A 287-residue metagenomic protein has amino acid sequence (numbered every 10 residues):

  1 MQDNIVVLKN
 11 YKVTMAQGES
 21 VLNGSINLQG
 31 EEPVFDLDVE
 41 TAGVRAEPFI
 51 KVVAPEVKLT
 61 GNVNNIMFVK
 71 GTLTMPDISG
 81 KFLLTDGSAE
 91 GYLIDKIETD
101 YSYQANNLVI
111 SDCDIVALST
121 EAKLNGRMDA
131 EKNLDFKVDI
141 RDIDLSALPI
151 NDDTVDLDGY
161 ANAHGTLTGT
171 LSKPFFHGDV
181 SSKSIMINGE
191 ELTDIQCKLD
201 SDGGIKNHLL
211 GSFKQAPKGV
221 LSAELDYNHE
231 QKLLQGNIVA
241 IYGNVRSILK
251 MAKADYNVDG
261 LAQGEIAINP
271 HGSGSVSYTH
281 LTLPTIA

Functional and structural regions predicted by a protein language model:
M1-L281, A287: Interface amphipathic segments
